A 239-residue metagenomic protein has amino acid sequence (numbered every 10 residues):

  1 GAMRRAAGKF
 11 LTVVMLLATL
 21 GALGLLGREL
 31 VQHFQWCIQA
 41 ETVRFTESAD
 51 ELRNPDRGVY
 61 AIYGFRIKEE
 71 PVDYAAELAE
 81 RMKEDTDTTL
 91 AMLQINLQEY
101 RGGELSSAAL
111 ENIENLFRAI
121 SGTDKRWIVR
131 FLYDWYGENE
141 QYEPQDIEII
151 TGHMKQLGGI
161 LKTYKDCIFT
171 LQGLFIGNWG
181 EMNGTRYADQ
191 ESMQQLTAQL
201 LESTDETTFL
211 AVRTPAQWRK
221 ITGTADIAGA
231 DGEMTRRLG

Functional and structural regions predicted by a protein language model:
G1-T19, L23-L26: N-terminal Sec-pathway targeting helices
G21-I38: Membrane-interface motif at the C-terminal end of an N-terminal transmembrane signal
H33-L90, Q94: Boundary/entry segment of secreted carbohydrate-active catalytic domains
R57-A61, T89-L93, W127-F131, F169-G173 (+2 more regions): Hydrophobic faces of well-ordered beta-strands that scaffold small-molecule active sites in alpha/beta enzyme cores
A75-D134, I147-I150, E202-T208: Aromatic-lined substrate-binding rim segments of carbohydrate-active enzymes
L97-A108, G137-E148, G177-D189: The substrate-binding groove and active-site-proximal loops of carbohydrate-active enzymes, especially glycoside
I128-E138, L157-Q190: Active-site groove signature of glycoside hydrolases
T170-E181, T185-G239: Catalytic-core regions of glycoside hydrolase
